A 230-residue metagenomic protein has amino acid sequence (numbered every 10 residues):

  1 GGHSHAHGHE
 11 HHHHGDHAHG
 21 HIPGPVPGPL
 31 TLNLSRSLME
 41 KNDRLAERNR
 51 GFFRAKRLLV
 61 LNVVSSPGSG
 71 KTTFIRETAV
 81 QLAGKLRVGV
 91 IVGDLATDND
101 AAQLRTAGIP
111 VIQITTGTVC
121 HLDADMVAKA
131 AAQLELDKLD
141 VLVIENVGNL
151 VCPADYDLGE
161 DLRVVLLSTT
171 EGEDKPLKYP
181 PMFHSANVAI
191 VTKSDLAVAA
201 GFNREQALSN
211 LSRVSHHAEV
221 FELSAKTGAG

Functional and structural regions predicted by a protein language model:
G1-L30: Histidine-centered metal-binding segments
I22-G51, K56-L58, S69, T78-D161 (+3 more regions): Nucleotide-state-sensitive switch-loop elements of NTP-binding domains
V60-V63: Hydrophobic anchor at the beta1->P-loop junction of P-loop NTPases
S66-S69, A229: ATP-binding Walker
F74: Hydrophobic positions on the alpha1 helix immediately C-terminal to the Walker A/P-loop
T97-A101, D174-Y179, N203-N210: Short, glycine/polar-rich helix-capping loops at beta-to-alpha or helix-loop-helix junctions that flank or form
L162, N187-V188: Well-ordered beta-strand positions
L196-G230: Canonical P-loop GTPase G-domain recognition
